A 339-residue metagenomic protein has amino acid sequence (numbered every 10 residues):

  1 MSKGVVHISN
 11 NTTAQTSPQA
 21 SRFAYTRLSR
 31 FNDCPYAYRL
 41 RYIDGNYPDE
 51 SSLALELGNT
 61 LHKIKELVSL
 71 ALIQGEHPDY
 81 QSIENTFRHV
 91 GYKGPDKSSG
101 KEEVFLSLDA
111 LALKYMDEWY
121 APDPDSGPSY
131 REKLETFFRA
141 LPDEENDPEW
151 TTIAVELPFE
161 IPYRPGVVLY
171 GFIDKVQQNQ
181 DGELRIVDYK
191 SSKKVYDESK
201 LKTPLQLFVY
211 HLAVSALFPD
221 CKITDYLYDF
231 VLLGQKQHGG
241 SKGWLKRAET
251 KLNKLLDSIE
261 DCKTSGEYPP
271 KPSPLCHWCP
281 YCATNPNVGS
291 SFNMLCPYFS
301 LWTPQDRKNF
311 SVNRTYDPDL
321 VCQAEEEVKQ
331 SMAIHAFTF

Functional and structural regions predicted by a protein language model:
M1-A14, H277: Accessory/regulatory regions of helicases
Q15-Q19, P35-P48, I186-S192, L255-K263: Short amphipathic alpha-helical segments and their helix-coil junctions
Y25-I73, A154-L157: Nuclease catalytic cores
Y42-D44, L53-L55, H77-S82, P148-L157 (+1 more regions): Short coil/turn segments at secondary-structure boundaries
L53, L57, L61, S126 (+4 more regions): Hydrophobic (often cysteine-bearing) scaffold residues that line and stabilize catalytic clefts of nucleotide/cofactor
I64-V155: A non-catalytic, helix-rich entry segment at domain boundaries
W150-D257: Mg2+/Mn2+-dependent nuclease catalytic core
S199, L212-F339: Metal-dependent nuclease catalytic regions and adjoining charged, substrate-binding loops involved in nucleic-acid end
